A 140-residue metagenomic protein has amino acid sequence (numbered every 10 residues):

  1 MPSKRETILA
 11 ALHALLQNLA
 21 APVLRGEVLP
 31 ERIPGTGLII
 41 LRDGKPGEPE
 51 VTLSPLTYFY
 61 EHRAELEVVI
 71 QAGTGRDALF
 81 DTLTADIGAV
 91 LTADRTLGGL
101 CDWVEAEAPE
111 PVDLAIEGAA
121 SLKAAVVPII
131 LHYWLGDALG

Functional and structural regions predicted by a protein language model:
M1-I33, G44-G140: Charged, amphipathic alpha-helical segments and their flanking helix caps
T36-I40: A short glycine-rich, His/Asp/Glu-containing loop-to-beta-strand
